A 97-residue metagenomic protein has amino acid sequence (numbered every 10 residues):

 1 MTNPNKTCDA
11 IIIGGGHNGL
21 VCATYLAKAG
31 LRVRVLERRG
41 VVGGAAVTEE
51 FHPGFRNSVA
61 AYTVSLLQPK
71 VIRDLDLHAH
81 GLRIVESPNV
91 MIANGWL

Functional and structural regions predicted by a protein language model:
N3-L97: N-terminal glycine-rich phosphate/pyrophosphate-binding loop and immediately adjacent elements
